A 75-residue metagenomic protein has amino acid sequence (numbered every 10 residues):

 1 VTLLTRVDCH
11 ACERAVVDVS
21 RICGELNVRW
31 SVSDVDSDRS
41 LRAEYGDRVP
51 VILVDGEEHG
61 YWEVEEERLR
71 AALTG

Functional and structural regions predicted by a protein language model:
V1-I22: Local sequence-structure signature of Cys/Sec-based thiol-disulfide redox active-site neighborhoods
L4, S33, Y61: Small/polar loops that bind or transfer phosphate-bearing groups
V28-R39: Thiol-based oxidoreductase modules, predominantly thioredoxin-like and allied folds used for disulfide exchange
R42-E44: Short glycine-biased active-site loop of nucleotidyltransferases that positions the nucleotide triphosphate and helps
G46-I52: Structural micro-motif
V54-G75: Non-catalytic, surface beta->alpha helical segment in thiol-disulfide oxidoreductase systems
